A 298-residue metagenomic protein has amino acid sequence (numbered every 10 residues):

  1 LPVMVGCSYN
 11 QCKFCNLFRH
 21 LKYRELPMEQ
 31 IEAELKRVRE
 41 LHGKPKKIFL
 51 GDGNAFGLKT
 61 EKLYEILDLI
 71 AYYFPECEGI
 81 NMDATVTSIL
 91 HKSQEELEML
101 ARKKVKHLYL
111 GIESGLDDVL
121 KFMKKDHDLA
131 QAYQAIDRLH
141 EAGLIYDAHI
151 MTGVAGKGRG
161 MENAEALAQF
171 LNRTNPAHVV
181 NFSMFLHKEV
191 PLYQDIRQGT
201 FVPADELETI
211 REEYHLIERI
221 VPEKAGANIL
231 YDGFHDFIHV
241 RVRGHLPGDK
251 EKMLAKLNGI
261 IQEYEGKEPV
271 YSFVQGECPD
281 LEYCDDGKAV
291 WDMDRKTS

Functional and structural regions predicted by a protein language model:
L1-A33: Canonical Radical SAM [4Fe-4S] cluster-binding loop centered on the CxxxCxxC motif and its immediate flanking residues
C7, C15, I31, L50 (+5 more regions): Conserved, mostly hydrophobic/aromatic
I31, L63, S93, A132 (+2 more regions): Aromatic/hydrophobic pocket-lining residues that form the small-molecule binding cavity in soluble enzyme cores
R39-I145: Conserved SAM/AdoMet-binding glycine-rich loop
T87, G111, G115-V119, L139-N163 (+2 more regions): Conserved strand-turn element in the central/C-terminal portion of the radical SAM core barrel that lines
E95-L97, A155-R173: Catalytic cores of alpha/beta
N172-S298: Auxiliary Fe-S-binding modules of radical SAM enzymes
